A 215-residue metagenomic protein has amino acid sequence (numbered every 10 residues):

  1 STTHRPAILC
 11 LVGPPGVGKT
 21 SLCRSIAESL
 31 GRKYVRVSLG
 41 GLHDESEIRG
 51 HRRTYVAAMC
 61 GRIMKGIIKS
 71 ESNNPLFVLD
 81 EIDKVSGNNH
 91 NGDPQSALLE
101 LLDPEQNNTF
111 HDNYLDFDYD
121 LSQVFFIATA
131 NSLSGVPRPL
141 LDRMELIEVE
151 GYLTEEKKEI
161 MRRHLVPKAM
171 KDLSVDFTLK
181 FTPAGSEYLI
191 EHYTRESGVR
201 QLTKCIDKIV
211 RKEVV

Functional and structural regions predicted by a protein language model:
S1-V17, Y114-V124, K180-G185: Glycine/charge-rich, flexible interdomain linkers and switch-proximal surface loops that mediate coupling
H4-L39, I68-K69, L99, D103: Walker A/P-loop
G13, G50, E81: The Walker A (P-loop) glycine that initiates the GxxxxGKT/S ATP-binding motif of P-loop NTPases
S29-M59, G66, S86, E156: AAA+/P-loop NTPase substrate/partner-engagement loops
S70-V78, F110-A130, L179-F181: AAA+/SF3 P-loop NTPase mechanochemical coupling elements
E71, S132-D142, L146-K204: Conserved C-terminal "switch" segment of AAA+ ATPases
L79-Q123: Conserved catalytic/switch belt of AAA+ P-loop NTPases
D83-G87, G135, L146, K208: Residues immediately C-terminal
